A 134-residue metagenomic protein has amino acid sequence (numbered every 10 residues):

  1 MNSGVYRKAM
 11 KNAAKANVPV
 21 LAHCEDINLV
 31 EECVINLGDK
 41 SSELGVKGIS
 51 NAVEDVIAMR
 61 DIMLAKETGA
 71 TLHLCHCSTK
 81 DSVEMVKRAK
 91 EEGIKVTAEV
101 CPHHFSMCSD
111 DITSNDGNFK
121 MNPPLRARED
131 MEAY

Functional and structural regions predicted by a protein language model:
M1-Y134: Histidine/acidic residue-rich metal-binding segments in metalloenzymes
